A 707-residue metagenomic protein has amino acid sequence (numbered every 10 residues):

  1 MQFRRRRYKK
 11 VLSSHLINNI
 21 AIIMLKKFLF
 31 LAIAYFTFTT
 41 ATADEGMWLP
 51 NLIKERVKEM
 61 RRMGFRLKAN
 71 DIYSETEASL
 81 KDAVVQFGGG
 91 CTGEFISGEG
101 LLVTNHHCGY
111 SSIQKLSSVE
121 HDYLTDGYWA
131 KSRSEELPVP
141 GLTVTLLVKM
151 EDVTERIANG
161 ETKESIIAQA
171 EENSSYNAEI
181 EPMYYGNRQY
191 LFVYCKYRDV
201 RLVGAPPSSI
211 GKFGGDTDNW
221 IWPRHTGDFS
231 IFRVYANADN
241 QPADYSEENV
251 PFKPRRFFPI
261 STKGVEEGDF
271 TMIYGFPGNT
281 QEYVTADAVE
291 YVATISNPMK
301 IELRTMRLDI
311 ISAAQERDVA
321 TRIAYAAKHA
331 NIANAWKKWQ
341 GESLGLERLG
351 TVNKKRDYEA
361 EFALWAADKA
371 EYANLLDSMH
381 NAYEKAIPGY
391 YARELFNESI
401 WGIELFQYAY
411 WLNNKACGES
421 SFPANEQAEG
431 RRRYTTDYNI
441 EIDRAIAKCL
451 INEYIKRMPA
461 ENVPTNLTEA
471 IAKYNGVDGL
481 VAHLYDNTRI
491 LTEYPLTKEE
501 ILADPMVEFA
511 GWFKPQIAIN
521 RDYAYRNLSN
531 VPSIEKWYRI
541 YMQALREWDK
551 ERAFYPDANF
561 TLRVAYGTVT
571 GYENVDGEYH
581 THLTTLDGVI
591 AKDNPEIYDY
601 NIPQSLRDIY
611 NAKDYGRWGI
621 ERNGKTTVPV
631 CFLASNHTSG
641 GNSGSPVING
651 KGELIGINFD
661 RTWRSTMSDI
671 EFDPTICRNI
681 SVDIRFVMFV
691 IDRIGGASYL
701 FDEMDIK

Functional and structural regions predicted by a protein language model:
M1-E45: Bacterial Sec-dependent N-terminal signal peptides
L25, F38-K707: Terminal presequence/propeptide segments associated with secretion/organelle targeting and zymogen/polyprotein
